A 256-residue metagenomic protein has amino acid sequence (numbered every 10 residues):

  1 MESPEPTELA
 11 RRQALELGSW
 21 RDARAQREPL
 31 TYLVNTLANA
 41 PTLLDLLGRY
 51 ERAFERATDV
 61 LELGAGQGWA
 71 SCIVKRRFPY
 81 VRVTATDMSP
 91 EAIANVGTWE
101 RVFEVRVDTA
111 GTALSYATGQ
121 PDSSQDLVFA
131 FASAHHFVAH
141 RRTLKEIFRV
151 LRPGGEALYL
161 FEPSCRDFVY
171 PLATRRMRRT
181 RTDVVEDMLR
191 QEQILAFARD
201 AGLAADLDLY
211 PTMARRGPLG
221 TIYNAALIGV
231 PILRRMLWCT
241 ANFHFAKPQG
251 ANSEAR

Functional and structural regions predicted by a protein language model:
M1-F54: Conserved class I S-adenosyl-L-methionine
E28-P29, F103, L172-M177, A205-R256: A C-terminal cap/extension of S-adenosyl-L-methionine-dependent methyltransferases that defines the acceptor-substrate
A57-G66: Conserved class I S-adenosyl-L-methionine
Q67-Y116: Class I SAM-dependent methyltransferase SAM/SAH-binding core
Y116-L127: A short acidic, Gly/Pro-enriched loop at the edge of an enzyme's catalytic core that lines a small-molecule cofactor
R141-P153: A short glycine-rich, Lys/Arg-flanked "PGG" loop and its adjoining helix->strand segment in the class I
L158-T180: Conserved class I S-adenosyl-L-methionine
M177-E192: Acceptor-substrate binding/catalytic loop of class I
